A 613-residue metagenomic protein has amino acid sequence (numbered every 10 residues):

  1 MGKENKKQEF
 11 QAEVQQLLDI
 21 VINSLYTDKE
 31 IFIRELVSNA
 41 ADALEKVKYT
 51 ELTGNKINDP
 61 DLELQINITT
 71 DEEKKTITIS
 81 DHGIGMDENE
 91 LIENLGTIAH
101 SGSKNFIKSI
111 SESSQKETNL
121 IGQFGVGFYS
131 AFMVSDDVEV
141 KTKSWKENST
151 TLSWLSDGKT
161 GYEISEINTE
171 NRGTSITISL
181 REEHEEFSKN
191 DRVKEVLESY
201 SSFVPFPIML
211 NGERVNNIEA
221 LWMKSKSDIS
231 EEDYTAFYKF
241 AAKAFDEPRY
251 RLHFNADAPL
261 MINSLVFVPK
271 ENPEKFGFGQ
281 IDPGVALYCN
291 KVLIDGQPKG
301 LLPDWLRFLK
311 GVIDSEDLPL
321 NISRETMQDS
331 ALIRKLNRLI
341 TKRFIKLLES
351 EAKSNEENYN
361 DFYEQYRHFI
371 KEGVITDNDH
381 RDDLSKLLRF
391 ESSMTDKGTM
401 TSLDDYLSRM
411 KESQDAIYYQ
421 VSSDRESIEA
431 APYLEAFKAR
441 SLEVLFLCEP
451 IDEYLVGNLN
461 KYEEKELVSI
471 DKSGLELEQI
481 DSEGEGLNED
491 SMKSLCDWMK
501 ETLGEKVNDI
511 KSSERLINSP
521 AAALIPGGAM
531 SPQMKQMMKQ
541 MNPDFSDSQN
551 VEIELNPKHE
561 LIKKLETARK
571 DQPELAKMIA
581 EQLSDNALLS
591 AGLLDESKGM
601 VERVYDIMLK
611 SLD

Functional and structural regions predicted by a protein language model:
M1-E182, E186-S188, E195, K411: GHKL (Bergerat-fold) ATPase N-terminal catalytic module, capturing the glycine-rich phosphate-binding loop and acidic
L120, V138-G161, R181-E185, D191-D613: GHKL/Bergerat-fold ATPase module in large chromosome/replication-associated machines
